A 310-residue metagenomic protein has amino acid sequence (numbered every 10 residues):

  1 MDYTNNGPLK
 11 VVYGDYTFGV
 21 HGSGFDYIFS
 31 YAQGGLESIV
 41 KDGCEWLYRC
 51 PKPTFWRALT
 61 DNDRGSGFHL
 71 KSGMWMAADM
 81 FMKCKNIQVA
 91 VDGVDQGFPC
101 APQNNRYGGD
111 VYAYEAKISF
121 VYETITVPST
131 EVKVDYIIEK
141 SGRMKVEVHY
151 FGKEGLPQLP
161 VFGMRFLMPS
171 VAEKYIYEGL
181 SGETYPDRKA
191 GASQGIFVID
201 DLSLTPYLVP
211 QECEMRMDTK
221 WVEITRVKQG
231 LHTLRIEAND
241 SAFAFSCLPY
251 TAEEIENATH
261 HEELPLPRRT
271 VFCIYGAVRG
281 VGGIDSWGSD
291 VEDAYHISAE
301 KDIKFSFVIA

Functional and structural regions predicted by a protein language model:
D2-A310: Beta-strand/loop-rich accessory regions of lumenal/periplasmic or secreted enzymes, predominantly carbohydrate-active
